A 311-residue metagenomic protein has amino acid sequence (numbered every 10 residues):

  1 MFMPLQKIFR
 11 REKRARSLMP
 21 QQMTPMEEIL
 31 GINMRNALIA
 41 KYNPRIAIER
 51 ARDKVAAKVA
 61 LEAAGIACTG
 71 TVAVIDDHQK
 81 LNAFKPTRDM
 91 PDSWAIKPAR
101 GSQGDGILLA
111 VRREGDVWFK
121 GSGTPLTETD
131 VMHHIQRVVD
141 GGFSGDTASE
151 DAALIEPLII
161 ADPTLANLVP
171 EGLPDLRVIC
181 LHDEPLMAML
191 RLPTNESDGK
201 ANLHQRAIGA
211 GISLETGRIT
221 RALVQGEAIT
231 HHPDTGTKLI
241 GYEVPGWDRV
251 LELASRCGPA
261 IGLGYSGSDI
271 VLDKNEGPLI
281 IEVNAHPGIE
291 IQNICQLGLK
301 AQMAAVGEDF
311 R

Functional and structural regions predicted by a protein language model:
I8-I32: Conserved oxyanion/phosphate-binding beta-strand-loop segments in alpha/beta enzyme cores
G31-I46, A228-I240: A short, surface-exposed helix-loop junction/capping segment
M34-I107, V111-W118, T124-S144: A conserved helix-loop-beta module that forms one wall/lid of the active-site cleft in ATP-utilizing catalytic domains
I107, E196-Q205, H232-P233, E290-C295: A short, polar/proline- and glycine-enriched secondary-structure boundary/capping micro-motif
G121-V224: Phosphate-binding site of ATP-dependent enzymes
R177, D269-V271: Short, surface-exposed charged micro-motifs
A210-H232, L239, V250, A254: Intrinsically disordered, low-complexity Ser/Thr/Pro/Gly-rich regulatory segments
H231-R249, P259-L263, L272-R311: C-terminal active-site "lid" helix and adjoining low-complexity regulatory extension at the edge of ATP-using catalytic
